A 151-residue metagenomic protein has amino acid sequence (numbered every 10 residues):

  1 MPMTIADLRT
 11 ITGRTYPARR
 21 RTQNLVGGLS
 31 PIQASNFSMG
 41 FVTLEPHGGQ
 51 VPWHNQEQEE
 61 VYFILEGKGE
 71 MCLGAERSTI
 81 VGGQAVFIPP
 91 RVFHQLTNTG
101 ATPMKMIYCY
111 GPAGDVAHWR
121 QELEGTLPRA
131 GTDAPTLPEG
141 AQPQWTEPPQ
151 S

Functional and structural regions predicted by a protein language model:
M1-F37, V51-P52, H118-S151: A short, N-terminal "cap"/entry segment at the start of jelly-roll beta-barrel domains of the cupin/DSBH fold
A34, P103-M104: Short acidic/proline- and small/hydrophobic-mixed sequence motifs that coincide with surface turns and coil-to-beta
N36, F41-P46, N55-M71, C109-G111: Short, conserved beta-strand element in jelly-roll/cupin
G48, V61, K68-E70, R77 (+2 more regions): Structural motif
V51-W53, M71-C72, I88, H94-G100 (+1 more regions): Short beta-strand His + acidic residue motifs that chelate non-heme Fe in jelly-roll/DSBH and cupin folds
A75-P90: Short acidic-glycine-tyrosine-enriched beta hairpin
R91-V92, G111: Short, surface-exposed secondary-structure boundary micro-motifs
M104, G114-R120: A short beta-to-alpha transition loop/helix N-cap that caps and shapes the active-site region
